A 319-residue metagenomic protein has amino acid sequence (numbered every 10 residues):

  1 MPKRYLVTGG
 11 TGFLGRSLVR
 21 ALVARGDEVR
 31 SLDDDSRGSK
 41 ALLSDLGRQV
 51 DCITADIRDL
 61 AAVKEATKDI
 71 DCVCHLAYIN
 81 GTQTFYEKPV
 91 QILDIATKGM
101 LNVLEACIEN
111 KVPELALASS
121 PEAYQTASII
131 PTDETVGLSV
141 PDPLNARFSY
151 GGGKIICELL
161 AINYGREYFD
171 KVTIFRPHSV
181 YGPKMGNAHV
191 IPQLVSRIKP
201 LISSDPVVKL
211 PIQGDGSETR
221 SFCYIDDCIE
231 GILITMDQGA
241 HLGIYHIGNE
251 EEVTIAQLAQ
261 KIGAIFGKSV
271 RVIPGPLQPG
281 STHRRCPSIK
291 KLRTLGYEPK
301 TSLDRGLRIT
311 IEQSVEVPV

Functional and structural regions predicted by a protein language model:
M1-V180: N-terminal Rossmann-like NAD(P)+-binding domain of SDR-like oxidoreductases, especially those catalyzing
S17, G38, K88, A106 (+7 more regions): Generic structural signal for alpha-helix termini and adjacent loop/cap motifs
A21, A55, P200-V319: C-terminal substrate-binding subdomain of Rossmann-fold SDR/epimerase-dehydratase oxidoreductases
A61-K64, D71, Q83, V90 (+8 more regions): Residues in well-ordered alpha-helical elements
F85, L138-R147, K171-P183, S196-C223 (+1 more regions): A conserved pocket-lining segment of Rossmann-fold NAD(P)-dependent short-chain dehydrogenase/reductase
P113-A116, A123-P131, K199-V207, I265-S269: Proline-centered turn/helix-capping motifs that create local helix->coil transitions or kinks
T126-S128, P183-H189, K291: Short beta-loop-alpha junction of Rossmann-like oxidoreductase domains
I156, L160, Y164, Q193-L194 (+2 more regions): Hydrophobic alpha-helix immediately C-terminal to the catalytic Tyr-X-X-X-Lys motif of short-chain
